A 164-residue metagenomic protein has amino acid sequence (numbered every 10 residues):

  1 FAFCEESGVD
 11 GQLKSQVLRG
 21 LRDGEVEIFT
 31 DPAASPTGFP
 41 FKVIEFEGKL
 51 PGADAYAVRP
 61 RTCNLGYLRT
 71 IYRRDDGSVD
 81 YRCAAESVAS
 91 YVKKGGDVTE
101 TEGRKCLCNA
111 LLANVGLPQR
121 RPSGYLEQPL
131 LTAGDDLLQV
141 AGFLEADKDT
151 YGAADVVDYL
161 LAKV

Functional and structural regions predicted by a protein language model:
A2-V164: Conserved active-site-proximal phosphate/metal-binding subdomains
